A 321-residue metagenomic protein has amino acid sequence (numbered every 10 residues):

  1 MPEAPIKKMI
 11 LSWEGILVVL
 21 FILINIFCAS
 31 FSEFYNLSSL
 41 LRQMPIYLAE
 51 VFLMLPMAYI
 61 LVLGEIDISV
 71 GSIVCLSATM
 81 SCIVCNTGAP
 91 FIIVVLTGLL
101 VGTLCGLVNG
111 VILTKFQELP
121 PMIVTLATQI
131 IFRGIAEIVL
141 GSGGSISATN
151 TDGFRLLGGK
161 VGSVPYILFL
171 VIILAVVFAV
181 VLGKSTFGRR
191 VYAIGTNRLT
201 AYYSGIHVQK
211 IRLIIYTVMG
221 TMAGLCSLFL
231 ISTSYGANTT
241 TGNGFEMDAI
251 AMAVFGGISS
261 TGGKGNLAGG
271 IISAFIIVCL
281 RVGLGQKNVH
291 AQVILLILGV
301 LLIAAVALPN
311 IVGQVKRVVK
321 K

Functional and structural regions predicted by a protein language model:
M1-I22, T196, Y203-K210, R281-K321: Cytosolic-side transmembrane-helix boundaries in multi-pass membrane proteins
I6-L48, R189, L228, S232-A237 (+1 more regions): Helix-loop-helix hairpins and the membrane-proximal interhelical loops of multi-pass alpha-helical transport proteins
L20-Y35, L63, A136-L140, F178-T186: Structural signal for alpha-helical transmembrane segments and their membrane-water exit/capping regions in multi-pass
I22-S30, F34-T87, I112-Q117, G257-L267 (+1 more regions): Single transmembrane alpha-helix segments in multi-pass membrane proteins
A89-Q129, S273-I276: Alpha-helical transmembrane segments within multi-pass membrane transporters and channels
P90-G98, L104-N109, V161-A237: Helix-loop-helix "hairpin" substructures at the membrane interface of multi-pass membrane proteins
L119-S185, I211-I214, T233-G242, V293 (+1 more regions): Transmembrane helix-bundle core of multi-pass membrane transporters and related energy-transducing complexes
A223, N238-G299: Transmembrane alpha-helical segments in multi-pass inner-membrane proteins
